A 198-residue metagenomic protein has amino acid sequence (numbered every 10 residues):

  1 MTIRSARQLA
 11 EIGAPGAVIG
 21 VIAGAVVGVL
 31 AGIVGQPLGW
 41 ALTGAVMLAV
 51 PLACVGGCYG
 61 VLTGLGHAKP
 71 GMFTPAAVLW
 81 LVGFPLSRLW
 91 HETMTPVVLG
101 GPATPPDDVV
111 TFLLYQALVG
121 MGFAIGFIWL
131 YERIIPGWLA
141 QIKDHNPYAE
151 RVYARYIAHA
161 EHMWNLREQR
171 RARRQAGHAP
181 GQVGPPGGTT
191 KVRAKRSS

Functional and structural regions predicted by a protein language model:
M1-S198: Juxtamembrane/disordered regions of integral membrane proteins
